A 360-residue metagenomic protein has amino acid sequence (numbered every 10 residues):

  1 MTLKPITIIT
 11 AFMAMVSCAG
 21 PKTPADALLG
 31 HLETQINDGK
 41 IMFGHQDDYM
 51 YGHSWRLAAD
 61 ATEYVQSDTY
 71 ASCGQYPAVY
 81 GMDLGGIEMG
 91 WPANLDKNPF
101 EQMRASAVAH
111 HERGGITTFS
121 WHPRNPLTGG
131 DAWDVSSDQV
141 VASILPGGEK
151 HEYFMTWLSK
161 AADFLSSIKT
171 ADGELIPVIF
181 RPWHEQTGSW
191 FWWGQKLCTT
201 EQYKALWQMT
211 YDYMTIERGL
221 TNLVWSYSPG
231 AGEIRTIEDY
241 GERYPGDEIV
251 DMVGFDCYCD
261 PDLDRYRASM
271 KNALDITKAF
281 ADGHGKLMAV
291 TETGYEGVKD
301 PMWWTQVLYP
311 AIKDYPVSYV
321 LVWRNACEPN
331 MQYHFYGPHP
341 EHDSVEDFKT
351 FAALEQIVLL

Functional and structural regions predicted by a protein language model:
T10-A19: Hydrophobic h-region of N-terminal signal peptides that target proteins for export in Gram-negative bacteria
A19-V79, A93-K97, Q356-L359: N-terminal module-boundary/linker segments of secreted carbohydrate-active enzymes
A27-L28, R56-T69, E101-A105, D163-F164 (+3 more regions): Alpha-helical scaffolding within the catalytic cores of extracellular/periplasmic polymer-degrading hydrolases
G39-D48, K286-L360: Substrate-binding cleft of secreted/luminal carbohydrate-active enzymes
H45-Q46, P177, R181-W183, W207-E238 (+2 more regions): Aromatic-lined carbohydrate-recognition surfaces of secreted/lumenal glycan-active proteins
Y49-T62, I87-E101, G230-E238, Y258-K271 (+2 more regions): Acidic-and-aromatic substrate-binding clefts and catalytic sites of carbohydrate-active enzymes
Y80-M82, Y240-R267, W323-N325: Aromatic- and acid-rich polysaccharide-binding/catalytic face of secreted or lumenal carbohydrate-active enzymes
G85, M89-I216, L220: Substrate-binding cleft of extracellular glycoside hydrolase catalytic domains
